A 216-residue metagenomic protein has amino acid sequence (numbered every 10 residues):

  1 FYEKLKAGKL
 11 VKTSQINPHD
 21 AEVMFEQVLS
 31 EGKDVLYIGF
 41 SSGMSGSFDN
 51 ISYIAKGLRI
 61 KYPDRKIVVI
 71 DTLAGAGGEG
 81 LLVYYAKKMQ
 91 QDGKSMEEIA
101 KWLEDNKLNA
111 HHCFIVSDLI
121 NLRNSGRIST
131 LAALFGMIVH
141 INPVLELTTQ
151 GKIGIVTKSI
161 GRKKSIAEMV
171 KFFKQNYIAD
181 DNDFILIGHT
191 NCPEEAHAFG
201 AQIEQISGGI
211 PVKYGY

Functional and structural regions predicted by a protein language model:
F1-D20: N-terminal glycine-rich anion-binding loop in soluble enzyme alpha/beta folds
K4, G32-Y37, R59-I70: Glycine/charged-rich beta-loop-alpha catalytic/anionic-binding loops adjacent to active sites
K12, Y37, V69, L186-I187: Short catalytic-loop micro-motif centered on adjacent basic/acidic residues
I16-D34, G39-R59: Active-site cofactor/cluster-binding pocket
G43-S47, I51-G57, Y62-V68, A74-Y84 (+1 more regions): Mixed-charge interfacial surface used for oligomerization/domain docking and macromolecular partner engagement
